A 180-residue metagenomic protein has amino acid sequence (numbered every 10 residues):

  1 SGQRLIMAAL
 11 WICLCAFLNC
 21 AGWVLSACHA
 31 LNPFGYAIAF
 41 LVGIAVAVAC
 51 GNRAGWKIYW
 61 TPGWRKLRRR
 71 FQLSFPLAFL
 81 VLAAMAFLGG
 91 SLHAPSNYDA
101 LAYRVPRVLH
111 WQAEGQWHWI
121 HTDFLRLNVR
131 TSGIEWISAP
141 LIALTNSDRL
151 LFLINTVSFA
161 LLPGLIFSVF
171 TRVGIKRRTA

Functional and structural regions predicted by a protein language model:
S1-W64: Membrane-embedded, hydrophobic transmembrane alpha-helices
G2-A9, R149-L150, I166-A180: Transmembrane-helix signature of polytopic, membrane-embedded enzymes that assemble or transfer cell-envelope glycans
A16, I44-G51, L150-G174: Transmembrane-helix motifs of polytopic, lipid-linked glycan transferases
G22-H29, G51, L88-G89, I142 (+1 more regions): Membrane-water interface at transmembrane helix exits
A27-L31, A113-E114, W136-I154, G174: Juxtamembrane segments of multi-pass membrane glycosylation machinery that transfer sugars from lipid-linked donors
V46-C50, Q72-Y98: Transmembrane signal-anchor helices characteristic of membrane glycosylation enzymes that use polyprenol
Y59-A78: Interfacial transmembrane-helix boundary/kink motif in multi-pass membrane proteins
H93-R107, A113-I137, T145, R149: Extracytoplasmic catalytic/substrate-binding loops of multi-pass membrane glycan-assembly enzymes
